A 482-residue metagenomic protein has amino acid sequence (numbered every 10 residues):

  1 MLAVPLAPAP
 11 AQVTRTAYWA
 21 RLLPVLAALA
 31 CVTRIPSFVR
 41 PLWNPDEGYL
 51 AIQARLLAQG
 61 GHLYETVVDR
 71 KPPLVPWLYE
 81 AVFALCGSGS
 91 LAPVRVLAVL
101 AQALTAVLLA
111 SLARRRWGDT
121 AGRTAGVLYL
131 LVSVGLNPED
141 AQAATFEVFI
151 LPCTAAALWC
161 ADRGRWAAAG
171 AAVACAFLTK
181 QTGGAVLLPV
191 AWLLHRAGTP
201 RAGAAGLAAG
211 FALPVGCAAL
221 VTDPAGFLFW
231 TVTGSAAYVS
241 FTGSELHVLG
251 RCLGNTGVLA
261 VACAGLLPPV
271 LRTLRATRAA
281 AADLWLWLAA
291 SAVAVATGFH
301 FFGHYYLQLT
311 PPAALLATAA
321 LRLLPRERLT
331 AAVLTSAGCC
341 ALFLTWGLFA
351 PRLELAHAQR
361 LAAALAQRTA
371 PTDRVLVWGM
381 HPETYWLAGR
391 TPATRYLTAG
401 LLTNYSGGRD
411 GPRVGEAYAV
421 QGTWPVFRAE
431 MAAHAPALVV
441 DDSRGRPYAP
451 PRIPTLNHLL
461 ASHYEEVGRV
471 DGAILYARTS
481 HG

Functional and structural regions predicted by a protein language model:
R21, L109-V132, L151-P152, A168 (+1 more regions): Transmembrane-helix signature of polytopic, membrane-embedded enzymes that assemble or transfer cell-envelope glycans
A28, V96-W117, T124, A156: Transmembrane-helix motifs of polytopic, lipid-linked glycan transferases
T33, G203-T242, G254, V258: Membrane-lumen/periplasm interface segments of specific transmembrane helices in polyprenyl phosphate-linked
T120, F149, A155-A168, H195-G198 (+2 more regions): Membrane-interface transmembrane helices that cradle and orient dolichyl/undecaprenyl
T154-A155, W166-W192, A209-V215, L288-T297: Membrane-interface alpha helices of multi-pass inner-membrane proteins
A185-V186, A292-V293, G298-R328: Hydrophobic/aromatic-rich transmembrane helices and adjacent perimembrane loops
V186-A209, P268-R275, L315: Perimembrane helix-loop-helix junctions
E354-L355, Q359, A363-A417, F427-P450: Short periplasmic/luminal acceptor-recognition loop of GT-C membrane glycosyltransferases, typified by
